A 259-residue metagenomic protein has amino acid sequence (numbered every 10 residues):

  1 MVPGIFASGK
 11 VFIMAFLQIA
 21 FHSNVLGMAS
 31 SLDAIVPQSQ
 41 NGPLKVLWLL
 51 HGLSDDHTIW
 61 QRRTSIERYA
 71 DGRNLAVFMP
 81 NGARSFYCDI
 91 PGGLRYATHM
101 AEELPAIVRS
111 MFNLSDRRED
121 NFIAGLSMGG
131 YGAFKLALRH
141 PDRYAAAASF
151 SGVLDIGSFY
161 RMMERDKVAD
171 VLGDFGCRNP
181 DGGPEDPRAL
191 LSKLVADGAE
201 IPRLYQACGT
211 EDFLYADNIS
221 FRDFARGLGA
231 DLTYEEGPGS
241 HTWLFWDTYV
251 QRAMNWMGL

Functional and structural regions predicted by a protein language model:
V2-L259: Non-catalytic cap/lid and distal C-terminal segments of serine-dependent acyl enzymes
